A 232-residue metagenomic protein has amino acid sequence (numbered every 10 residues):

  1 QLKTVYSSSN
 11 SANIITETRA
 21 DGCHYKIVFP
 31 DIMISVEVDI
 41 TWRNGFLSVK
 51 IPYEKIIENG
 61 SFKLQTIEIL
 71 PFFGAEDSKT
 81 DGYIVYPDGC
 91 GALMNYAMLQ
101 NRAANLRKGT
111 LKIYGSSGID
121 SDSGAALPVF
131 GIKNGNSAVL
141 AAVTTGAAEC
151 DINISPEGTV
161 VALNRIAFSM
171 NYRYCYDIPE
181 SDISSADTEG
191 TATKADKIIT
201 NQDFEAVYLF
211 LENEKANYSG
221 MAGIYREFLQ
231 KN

Functional and structural regions predicted by a protein language model:
Q1-N232: N-terminal accessory beta-strand-rich subdomains and adjacent acidic, glycine-rich linkers that precede catalytic cores
